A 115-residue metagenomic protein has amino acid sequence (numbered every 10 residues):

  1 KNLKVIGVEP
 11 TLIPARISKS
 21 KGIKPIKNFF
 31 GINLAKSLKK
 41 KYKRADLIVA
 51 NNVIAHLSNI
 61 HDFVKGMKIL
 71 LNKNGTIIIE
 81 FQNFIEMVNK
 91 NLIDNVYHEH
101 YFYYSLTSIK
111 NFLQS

Functional and structural regions predicted by a protein language model:
N2-K36: Class I SAM-dependent methyltransferase SAM/SAH-binding core
P14, I54, N83-I85: Active-site-proximal loop/turn and secondary-structure-junction residues that shape catalytic pockets, frequently
F29, N51-V53: Short catalytic micro-motifs in class I SAM-dependent methyltransferases
K40-K43: Glycine-rich phosphate-binding loop signature in dinucleotide/nucleotide-binding domains
D46-V49: A conserved beta-strand element that flanks and buttresses the S-adenosyl-L-methionine
H61-I78: A short glycine-rich, Lys/Arg-flanked "PGG" loop and its adjoining helix->strand segment in the class I
I79-F102, L106-S108: Short, glycine-/aromatic-enriched active-site segment of Class I SAM-dependent methyltransferases
I109-S115: Short, intrinsically disordered, charge-balanced linker/junction segments flanking boundaries in proteins
